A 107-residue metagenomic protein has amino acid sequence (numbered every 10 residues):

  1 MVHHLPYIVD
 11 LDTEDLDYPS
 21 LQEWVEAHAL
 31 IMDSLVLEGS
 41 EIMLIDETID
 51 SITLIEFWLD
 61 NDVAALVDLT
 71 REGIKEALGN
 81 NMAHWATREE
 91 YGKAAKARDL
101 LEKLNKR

Functional and structural regions predicted by a protein language model:
M1-G73, A77: Long, non-catalytic architectural segments outside compact domain cores
M82-A83: Conserved small-residue packing positions in alpha-helical repeats and bundles
L101-L104: TPR/TPR-like alpha-solenoid repeats
